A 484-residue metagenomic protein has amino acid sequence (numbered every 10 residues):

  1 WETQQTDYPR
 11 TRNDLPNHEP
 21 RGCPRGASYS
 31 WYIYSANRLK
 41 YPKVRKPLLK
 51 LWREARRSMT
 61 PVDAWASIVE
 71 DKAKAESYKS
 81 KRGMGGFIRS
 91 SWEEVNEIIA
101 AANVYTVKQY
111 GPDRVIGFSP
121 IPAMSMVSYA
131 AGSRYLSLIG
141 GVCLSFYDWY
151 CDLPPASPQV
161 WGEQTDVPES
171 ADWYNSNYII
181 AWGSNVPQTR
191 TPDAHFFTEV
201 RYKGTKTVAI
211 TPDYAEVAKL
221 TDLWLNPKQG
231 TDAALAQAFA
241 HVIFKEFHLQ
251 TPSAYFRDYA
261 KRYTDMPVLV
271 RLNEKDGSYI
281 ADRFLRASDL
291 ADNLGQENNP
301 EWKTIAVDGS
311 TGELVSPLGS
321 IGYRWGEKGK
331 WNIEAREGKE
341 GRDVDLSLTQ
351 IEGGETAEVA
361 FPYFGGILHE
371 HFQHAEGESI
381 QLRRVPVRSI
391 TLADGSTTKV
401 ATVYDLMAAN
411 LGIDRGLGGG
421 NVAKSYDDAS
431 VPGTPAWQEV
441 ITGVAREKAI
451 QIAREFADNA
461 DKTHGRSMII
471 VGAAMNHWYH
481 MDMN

Functional and structural regions predicted by a protein language model:
W1-K399, D405-I413, K424, G433-A436 (+1 more regions): N-terminal export/assembly segments and adjacent metallocofactor-ligating motifs of anaerobic energy-metabolism
L411-D414, G418, V422, S430 (+4 more regions): A glycine-rich, hydrophobic/aromatic-adjacent loop/helix-cap motif
E439: The alpha-helix within a helix-turn-helix
